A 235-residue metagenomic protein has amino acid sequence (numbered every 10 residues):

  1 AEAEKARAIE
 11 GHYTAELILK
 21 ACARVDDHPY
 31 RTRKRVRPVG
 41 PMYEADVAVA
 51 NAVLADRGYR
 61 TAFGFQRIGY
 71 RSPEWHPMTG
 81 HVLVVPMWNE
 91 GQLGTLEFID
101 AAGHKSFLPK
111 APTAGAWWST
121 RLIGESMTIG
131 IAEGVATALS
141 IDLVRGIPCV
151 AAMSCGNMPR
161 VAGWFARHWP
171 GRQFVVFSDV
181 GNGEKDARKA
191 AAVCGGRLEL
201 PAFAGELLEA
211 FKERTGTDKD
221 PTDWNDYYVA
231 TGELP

Functional and structural regions predicted by a protein language model:
A1-M78: TOPRIM metal-binding catalytic domain and adjacent DNA-binding surface shared by DnaG-type primases
H12, I18, L83, G94 (+2 more regions): A broad, low-specificity signal marking well-ordered, structured residues that form hydrophobic/aromatic
C22-A23, A132, N182: Residue-level recognition of alpha-helix initiation/capping sites
K34-R37, E90, G146, V229: Residue-level marker of positions within ordered structural domains that often coincide with functionally constrained
A50-P170: Phosphate-handling DNA/RNA-contact segment within nucleic-acid enzymes
S126-M127, S140-P235: TOPRIM fold recognition
